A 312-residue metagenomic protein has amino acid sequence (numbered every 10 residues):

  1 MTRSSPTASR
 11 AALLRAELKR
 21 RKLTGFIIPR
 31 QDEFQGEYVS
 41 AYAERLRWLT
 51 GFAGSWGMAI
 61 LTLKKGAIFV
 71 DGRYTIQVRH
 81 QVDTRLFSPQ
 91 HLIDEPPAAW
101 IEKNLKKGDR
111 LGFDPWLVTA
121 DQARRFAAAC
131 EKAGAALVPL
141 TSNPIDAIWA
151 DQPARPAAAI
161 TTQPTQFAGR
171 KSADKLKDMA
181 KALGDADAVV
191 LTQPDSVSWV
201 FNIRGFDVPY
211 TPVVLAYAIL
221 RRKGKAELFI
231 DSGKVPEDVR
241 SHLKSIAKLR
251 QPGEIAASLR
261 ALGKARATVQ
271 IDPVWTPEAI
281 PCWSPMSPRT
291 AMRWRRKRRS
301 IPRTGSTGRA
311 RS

Functional and structural regions predicted by a protein language model:
M1-S312: Terminal domain-start leader segments
